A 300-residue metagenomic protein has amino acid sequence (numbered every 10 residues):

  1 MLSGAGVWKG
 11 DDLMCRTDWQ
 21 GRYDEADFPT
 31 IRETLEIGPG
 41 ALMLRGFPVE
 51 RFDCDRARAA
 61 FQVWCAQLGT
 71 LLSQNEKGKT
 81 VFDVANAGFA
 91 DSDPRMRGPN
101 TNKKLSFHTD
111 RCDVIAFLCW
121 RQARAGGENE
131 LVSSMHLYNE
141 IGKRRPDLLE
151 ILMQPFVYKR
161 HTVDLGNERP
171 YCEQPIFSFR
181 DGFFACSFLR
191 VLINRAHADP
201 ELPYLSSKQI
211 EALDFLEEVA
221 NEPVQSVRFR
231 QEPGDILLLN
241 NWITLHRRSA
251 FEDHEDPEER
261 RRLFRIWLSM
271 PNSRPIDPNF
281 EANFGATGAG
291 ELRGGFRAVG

Functional and structural regions predicted by a protein language model:
M1-T30, I37-L42, V49-R51, L68 (+3 more regions): Active-site environment of non-heme Fe oxygenases that use a 2-His-1-carboxylate facial triad
D55-Q62, L131-S133: "Short basic amphipathic alpha-helical interaction patches in structured regions
F61-L72: A short alpha->loop->secondary-structure connector
